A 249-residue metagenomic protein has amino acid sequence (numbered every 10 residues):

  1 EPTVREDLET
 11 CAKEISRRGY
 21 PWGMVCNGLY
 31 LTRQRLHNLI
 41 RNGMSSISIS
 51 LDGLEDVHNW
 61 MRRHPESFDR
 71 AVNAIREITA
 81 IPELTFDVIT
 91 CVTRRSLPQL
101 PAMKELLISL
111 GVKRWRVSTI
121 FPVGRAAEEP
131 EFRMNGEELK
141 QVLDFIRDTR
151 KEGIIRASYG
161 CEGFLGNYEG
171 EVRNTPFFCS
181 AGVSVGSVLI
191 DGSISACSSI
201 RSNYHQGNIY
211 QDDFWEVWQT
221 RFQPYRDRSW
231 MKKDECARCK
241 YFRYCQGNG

Functional and structural regions predicted by a protein language model:
E1, G160, Y244: Short, solvent-exposed turn/loop segments enriched in Gly/Ser/Thr/Pro and often Arg
E1-V25, L29-S45: Conserved Radical SAM active-site core
R5, E9, T32-Q34, L97-P101 (+2 more regions): Structural motif corresponding to alpha-helix initiation and N-cap regions
Y30, G53, F121, Y241 (+1 more regions): Flexible, active-site-proximal loop/turn residues at the rims of small-molecule/cofactor binding pockets and catalytic
R41-N42, S46-S195, S199-H205, I209: Radical SAM enzyme [4Fe-4S]-AdoMet core and its adjacent flexible, acidic and glycine-rich loops/tails across
S193, S199-G249: Flexible mid-to-C-terminal extensions adjoining Fe-S/redox cofactors in radical SAM and related proteins
